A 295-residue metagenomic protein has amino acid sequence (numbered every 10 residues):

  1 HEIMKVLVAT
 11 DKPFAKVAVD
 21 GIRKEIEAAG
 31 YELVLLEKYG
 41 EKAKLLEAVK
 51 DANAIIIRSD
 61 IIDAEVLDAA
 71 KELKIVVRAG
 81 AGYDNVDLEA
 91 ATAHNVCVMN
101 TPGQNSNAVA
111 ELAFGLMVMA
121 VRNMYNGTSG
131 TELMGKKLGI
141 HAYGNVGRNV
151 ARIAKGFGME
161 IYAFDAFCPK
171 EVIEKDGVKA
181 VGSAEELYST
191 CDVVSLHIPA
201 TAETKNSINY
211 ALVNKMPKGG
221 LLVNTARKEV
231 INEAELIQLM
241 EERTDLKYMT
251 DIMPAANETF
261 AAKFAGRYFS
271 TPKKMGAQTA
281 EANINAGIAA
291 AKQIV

Functional and structural regions predicted by a protein language model:
E2-A52, E160: N-terminal glycine-/charge-rich "phosphate-binding" loop or analogous flexible N-terminal tail
I3, L73, M134-K137, Y210 (+1 more regions): Phosphate-coordination loops involved in phosphoryl transfer and adenosine-cofactor binding
K5, T10, V17-D20, A28 (+6 more regions): C-terminal helix-to-coil terminal segments
T10-D11, I57-S59, G80, L196-I198 (+3 more regions): Glycine-rich, N-terminal phosphate-binding loop of Rossmann-like dinucleotide-binding domains
V34, N53-G130, N232, A256: Phosphate/diphosphate ligand-binding glycine-rich loop within oxidoreductases
K50, A64-L67, C168-A262: Rossmann-like adenosine-cofactor binding region
A120-G156: Glycine-rich NAD(P)-binding loop of Rossmann-like domains
G156-E174: NAD(P)-binding Rossmann-fold cofactor-contacting core
